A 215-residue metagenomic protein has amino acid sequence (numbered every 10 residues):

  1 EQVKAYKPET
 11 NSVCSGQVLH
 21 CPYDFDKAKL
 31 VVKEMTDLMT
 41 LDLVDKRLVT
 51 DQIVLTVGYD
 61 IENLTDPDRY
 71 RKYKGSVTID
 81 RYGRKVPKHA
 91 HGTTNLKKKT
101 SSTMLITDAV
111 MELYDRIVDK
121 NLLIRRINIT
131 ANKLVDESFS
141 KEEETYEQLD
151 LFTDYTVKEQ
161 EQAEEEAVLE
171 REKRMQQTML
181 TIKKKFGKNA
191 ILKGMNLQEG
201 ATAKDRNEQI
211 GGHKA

Functional and structural regions predicted by a protein language model:
E1-A215: Basic, low-complexity intrinsically disordered segments
